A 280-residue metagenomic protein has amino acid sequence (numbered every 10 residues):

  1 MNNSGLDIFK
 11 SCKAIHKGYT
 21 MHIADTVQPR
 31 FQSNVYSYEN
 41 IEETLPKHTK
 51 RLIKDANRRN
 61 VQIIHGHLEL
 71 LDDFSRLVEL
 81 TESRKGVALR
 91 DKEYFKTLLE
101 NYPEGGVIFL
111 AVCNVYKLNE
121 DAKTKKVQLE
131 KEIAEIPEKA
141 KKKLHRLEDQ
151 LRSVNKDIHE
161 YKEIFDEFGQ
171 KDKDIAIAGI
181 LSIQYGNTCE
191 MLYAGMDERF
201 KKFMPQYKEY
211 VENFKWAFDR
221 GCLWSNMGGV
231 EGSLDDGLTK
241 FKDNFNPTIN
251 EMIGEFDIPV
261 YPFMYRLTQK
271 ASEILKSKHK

Functional and structural regions predicted by a protein language model:
N2-S4, C12-K201: A conserved beta-strand-loop-helix scaffold within acyl/acetyltransferase catalytic domains
C12-N40, R220-K280: Active-site/acyl-donor-binding loops of N-acyltransferases
L52, N213, L238: Aromatic/hydrophobic pocket-lining residues that form π-stacking "cages" and hydrophobic walls in ligand
D72, Y207-V211, D236: A structural signal for well-ordered alpha-helical segments within the folded catalytic domains of diverse enzymes
G195-M204, G229-S233: Short, contiguous acidic/charged loop-to-helix segments that flank catalytic cores in large enzymes
K201-K215: Conserved acetyl-CoA-binding loop-helix of GNAT-fold acetyltransferases
